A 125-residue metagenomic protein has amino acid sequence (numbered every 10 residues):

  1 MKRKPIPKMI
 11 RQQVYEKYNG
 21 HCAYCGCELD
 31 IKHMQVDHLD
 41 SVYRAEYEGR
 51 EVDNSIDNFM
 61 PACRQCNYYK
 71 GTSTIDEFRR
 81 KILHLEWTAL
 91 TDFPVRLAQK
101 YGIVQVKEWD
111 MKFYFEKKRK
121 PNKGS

Functional and structural regions predicted by a protein language model:
M1-Q12, C27-I31, R50-M60, Y68-S125: Extended charged
Q13-G20: Sequence/structural segment immediately N-terminal to covalent heme-attachment motifs in c-type and related
G20-C22, K32: Conserved active-site beta-strand-loop modules that form the wall/rim of enzyme catalytic pockets and either contain
C22-C25, C63: Short cysteine-rich clusters marking metal-coordination/redox-active sites
C27, L39, Q65: Residues immediately flanking
D30, S41-V42: Short, catalytically relevant binding-site loops at active-site mouths
Q35-S41: Histidine-centered catalytic micro-motifs used for acid/base chemistry in nuclease and nucleotide-processing active
E46-Y47: Acidic, metal/ion-handling microdomains and their immediate structural contexts
